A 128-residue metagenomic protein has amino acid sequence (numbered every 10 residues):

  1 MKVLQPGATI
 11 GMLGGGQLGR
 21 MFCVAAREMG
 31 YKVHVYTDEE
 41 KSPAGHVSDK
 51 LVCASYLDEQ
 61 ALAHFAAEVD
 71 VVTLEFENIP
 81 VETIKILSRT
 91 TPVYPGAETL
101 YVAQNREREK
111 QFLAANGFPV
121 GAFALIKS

Functional and structural regions predicted by a protein language model:
M1-Q104, R108: ATP-binding N-terminal substructure of ATP-dependent carboxylate-amine bond-forming enzymes
G96-S128: A conserved helix-loop-beta module that forms one wall/lid of the active-site cleft in ATP-utilizing catalytic domains
